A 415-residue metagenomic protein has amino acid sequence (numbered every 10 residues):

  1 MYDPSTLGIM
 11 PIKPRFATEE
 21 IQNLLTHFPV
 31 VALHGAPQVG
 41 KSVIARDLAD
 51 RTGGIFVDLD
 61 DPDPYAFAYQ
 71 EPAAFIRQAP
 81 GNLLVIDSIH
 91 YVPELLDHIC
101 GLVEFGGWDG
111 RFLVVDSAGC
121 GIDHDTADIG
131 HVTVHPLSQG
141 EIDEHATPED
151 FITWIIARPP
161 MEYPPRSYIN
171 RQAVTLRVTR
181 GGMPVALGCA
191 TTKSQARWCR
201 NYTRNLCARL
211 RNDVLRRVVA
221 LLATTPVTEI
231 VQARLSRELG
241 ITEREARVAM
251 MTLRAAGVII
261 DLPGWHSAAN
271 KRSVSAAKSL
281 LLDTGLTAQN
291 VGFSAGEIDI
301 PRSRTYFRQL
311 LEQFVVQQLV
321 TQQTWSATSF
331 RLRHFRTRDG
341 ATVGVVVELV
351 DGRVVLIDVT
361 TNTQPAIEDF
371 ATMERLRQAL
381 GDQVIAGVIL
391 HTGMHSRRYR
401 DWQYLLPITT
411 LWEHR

Functional and structural regions predicted by a protein language model:
M1-E19, N23-A32, A36, S42-I55 (+5 more regions): A cross-kingdom feature that marks ATP-driven nucleic-acid transaction machinery
Y2-G8, Q139-G140, E144-L310, F314: Interdomain hinge/linker elements that couple catalytic modules in large macromolecular machines
V30-A32, G81-V85, R111: Residue-level preference for the first positions of well-ordered beta-strands
I55-L83: Short glycine-rich substrate-engagement loop in P-loop NTPases that contacts/grips substrate
A79-L95: Conserved P-loop NTPase "ATPase switch" module shared by AAA+ and STAND
V85, R111-S117, T133: Structural recognition of the conserved hydrophobic beta-strand(s) that form the central parallel beta-sheet of P-loop
H90-L113: Conserved Walker B catalytic segment
C120-H131, D143-P148: Short regulatory helix/loop adjacent to the ATP-binding pocket of P-loop NTPases
